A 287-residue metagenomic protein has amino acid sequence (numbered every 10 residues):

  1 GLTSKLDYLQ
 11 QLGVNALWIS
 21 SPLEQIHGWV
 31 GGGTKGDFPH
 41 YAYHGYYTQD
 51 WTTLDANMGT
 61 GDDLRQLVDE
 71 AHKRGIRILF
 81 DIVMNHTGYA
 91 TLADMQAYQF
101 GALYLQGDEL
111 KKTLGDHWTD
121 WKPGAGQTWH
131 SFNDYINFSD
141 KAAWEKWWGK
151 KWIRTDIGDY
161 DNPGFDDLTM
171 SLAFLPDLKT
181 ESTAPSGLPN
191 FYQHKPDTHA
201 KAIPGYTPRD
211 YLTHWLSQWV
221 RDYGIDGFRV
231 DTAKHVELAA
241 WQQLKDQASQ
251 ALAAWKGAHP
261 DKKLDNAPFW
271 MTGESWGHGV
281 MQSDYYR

Functional and structural regions predicted by a protein language model:
G1-R77, N85-T87, L92-M95, G107 (+7 more regions): N-terminal structural segment of carbohydrate-active enzymes
G1-Y8, K201-D222: Short, acidic/polar
Q10-L17, H72-L79, Y223-F228, D265-M271: Loop/turn elements at helix/coil->beta-strand transitions in domains of secreted/extracellular proteins
V68, H86, G101-A102, Q106-W129 (+2 more regions): Active-site-proximal helices and loops of the catalytic beta/alpha 8
D161-G164: Intrinsically disordered, low-complexity regulatory segments
P176-G205, A233-Q250: Active-site cleft segment of glycoside hydrolase catalytic domains centered on the general acid/base Glu
